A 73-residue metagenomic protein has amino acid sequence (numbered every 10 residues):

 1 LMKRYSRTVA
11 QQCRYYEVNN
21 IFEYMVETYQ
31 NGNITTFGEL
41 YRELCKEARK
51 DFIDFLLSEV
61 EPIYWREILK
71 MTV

Functional and structural regions predicted by a protein language model:
L1-V73: Short amphipathic alpha-helical interaction elements located at domain edges and within/adjacent to intrinsically
